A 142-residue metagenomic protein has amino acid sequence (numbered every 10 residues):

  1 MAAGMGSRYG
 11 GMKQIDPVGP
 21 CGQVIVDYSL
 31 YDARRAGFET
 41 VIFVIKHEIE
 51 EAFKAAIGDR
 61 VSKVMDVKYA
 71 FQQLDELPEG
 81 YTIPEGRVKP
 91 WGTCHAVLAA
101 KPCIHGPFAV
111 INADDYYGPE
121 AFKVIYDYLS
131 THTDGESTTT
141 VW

Functional and structural regions predicted by a protein language model:
M1-G58, V67, Q72, G106 (+1 more regions): N-terminal glycine-rich phosphate-binding loop and ensuing alpha1 helix
V61: Short amphipathic helix/loop within the catalytic HATPase_c
V64-D66, Q72-W142: Conserved beta-loop-beta/alpha segment of the NTase-like Rossmann-fold superfamily that binds/positions NTPs
